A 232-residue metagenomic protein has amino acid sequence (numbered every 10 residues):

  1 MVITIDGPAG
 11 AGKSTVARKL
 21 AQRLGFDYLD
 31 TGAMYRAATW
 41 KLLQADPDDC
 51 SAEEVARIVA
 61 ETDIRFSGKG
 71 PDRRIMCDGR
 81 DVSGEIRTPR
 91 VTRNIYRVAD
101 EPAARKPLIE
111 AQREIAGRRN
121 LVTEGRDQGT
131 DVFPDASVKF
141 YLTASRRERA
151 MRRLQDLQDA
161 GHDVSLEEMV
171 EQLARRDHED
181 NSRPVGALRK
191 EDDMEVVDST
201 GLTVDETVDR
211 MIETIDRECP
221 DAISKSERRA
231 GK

Functional and structural regions predicted by a protein language model:
I5: Hydrophobic anchor at the beta1->P-loop junction of P-loop NTPases
A9: The conserved Walker
K13: Conserved lysine of the Walker
V16: Hydrophobic positions on the alpha1 helix immediately C-terminal to the Walker A/P-loop
Q22-R87: N-terminal phosphate/diphosphate-binding loop that engages ATP/GTP or pyrophosphate donors across diverse enzyme folds
G32, G79, L108, V122 (+1 more regions): Residue-level signal for inorganic ion chemistry
S67, Q112-R119, R126-D131, D135 (+1 more regions): Small-molecule kinase domains that catalyze NTP-dependent phosphoryl transfer to phosphate-bearing small molecules
S83-H162: ATP-dependent NMP and nucleoside kinases share a basic, alpha-helical "lid"
